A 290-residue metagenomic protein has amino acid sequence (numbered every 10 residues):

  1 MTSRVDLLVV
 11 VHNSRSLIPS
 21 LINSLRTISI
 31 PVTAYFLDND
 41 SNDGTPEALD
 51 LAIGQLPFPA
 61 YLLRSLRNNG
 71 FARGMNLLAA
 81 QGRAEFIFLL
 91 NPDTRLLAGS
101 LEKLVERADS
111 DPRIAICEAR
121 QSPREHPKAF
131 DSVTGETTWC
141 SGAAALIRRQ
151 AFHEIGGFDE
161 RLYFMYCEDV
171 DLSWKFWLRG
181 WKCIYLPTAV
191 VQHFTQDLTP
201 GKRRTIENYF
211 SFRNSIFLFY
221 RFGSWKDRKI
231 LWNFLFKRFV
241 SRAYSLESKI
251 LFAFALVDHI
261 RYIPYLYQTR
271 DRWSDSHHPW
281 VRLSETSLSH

Functional and structural regions predicted by a protein language model:
M1-S24: N-proximal low-complexity "stem/linker" segments adjacent to membrane-targeting elements
N23-V32: Short, acidic, metal-binding catalytic loop of nucleotide-sugar glycosyltransferases
D38-L49, T94: A conserved acidic beta->alpha catalytic loop
R64-G82: Glycine-rich, basic loop-to-helix element that forms the pyrophosphate-binding segment of sugar-nucleotide handling
I87: Short aromatic/hydrophobic "clamp" motif used to bind/position activated sugar donors
T94-D131: Conserved donor NDP-sugar-binding/catalytic core segment of glycosyltransferases
A145-I147, A151-G156, R161-V190: A short, conserved alpha-helix in the catalytic core of glycosyltransferases
F210, W225-H290: Non-catalytic, C-terminal membrane-associated alpha-helical segments of glycosyltransferases
